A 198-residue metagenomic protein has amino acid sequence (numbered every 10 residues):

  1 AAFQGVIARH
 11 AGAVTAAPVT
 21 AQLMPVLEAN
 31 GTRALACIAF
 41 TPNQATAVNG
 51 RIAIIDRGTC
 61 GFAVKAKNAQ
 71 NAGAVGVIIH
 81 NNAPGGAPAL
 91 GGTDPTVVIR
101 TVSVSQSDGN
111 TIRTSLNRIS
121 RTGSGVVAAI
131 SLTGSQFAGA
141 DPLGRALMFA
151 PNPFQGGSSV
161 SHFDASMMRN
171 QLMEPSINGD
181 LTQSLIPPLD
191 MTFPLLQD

Functional and structural regions predicted by a protein language model:
A1, I119-D198: Extracellular zinc-dependent metalloprotease catalytic-domain scaffold
A1-K67: Protease-associated
A8-L35, V102-L143: Soluble metallo-hydrolase cores and metallopeptidase-like ectodomains found primarily in the secretory/periplasmic
P25, R51-D56, V75-H80, R100-V104 (+2 more regions): Structural recognition of the beta-strand scaffold that forms the well-ordered cores of secreted hydrolase catalytic
Q44-N49, Q70-A72, T93-T96, D164-M168: Extracellular/periplasmic catalytic domains that process cell-envelope and extracellular macromolecules
V48-N49, N82-T114: Short acidic, glycine/proline-enriched helix-loop-strand junctions
G58-C60, N82-G86, N178: Acidic glycine-/aspartate-rich tracts in secreted/extracellular proteins
F62-K65, Q70, D108, I112-S115 (+3 more regions): Stable alpha-helical elements in mature extracytoplasmic
